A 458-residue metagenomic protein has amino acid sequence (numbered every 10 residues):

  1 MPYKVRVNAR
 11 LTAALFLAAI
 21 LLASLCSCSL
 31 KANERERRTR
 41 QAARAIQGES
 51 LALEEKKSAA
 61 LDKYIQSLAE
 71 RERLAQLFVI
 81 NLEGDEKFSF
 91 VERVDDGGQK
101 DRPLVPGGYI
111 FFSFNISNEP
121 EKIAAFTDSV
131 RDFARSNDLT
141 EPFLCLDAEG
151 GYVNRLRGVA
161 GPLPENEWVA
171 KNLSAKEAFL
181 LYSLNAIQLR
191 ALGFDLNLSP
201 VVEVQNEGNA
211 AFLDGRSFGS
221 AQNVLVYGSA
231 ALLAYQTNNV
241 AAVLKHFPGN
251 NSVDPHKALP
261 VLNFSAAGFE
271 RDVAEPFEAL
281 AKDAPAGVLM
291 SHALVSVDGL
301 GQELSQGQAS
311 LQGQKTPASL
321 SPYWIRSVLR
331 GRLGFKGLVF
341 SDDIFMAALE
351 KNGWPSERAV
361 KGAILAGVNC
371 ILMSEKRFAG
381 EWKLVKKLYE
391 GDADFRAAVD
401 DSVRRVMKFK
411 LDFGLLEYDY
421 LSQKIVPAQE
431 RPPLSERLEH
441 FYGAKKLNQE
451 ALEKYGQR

Functional and structural regions predicted by a protein language model:
K4, C28-K100, S321-W324, G331-R332 (+1 more regions): Preference for extracellular/luminal or secreted protein segments
K4-L15: Bacterial N-terminal signal peptides that target proteins for export
L15-S24: Bacterial N-terminal signal peptides
A75-L82, G107-F111, P142-A148, L196-P200 (+5 more regions): Hydrophobic faces of well-ordered beta-strands that scaffold small-molecule active sites in alpha/beta enzyme cores
E83-K87, N115-N118, A148-V153, L196 (+5 more regions): Solvent-exposed loop/turn segments at secondary-structure junctions within structured extracellular/periplasmic domains
V94-F112, L184-L196: Catalytic domains of carbohydrate-active enzymes, especially glycoside hydrolases
E119-R131, R135, N223-Q236, V240-A398: Second-shell residues forming the walls of enzyme active-site clefts
R131-G161, L181-V204, V224-G249: Glycine-rich, aromatic-flanked loop segments that form ligand/cofactor-binding clefts across common enzyme folds
